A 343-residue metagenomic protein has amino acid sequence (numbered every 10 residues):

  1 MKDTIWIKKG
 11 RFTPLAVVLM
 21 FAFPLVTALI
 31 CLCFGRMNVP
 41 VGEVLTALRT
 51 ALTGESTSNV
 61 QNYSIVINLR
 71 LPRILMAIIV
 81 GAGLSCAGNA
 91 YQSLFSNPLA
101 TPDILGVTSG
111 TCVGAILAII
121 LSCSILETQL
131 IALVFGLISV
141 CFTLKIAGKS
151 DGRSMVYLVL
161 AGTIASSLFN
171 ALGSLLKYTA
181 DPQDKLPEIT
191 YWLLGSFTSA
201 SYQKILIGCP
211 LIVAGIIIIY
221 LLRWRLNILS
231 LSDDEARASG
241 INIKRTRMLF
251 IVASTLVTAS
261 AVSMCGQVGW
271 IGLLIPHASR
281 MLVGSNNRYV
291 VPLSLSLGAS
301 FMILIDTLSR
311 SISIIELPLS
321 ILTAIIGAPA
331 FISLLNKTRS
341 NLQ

Functional and structural regions predicted by a protein language model:
M1-Q343: Alpha-helical transmembrane segments in inner-membrane proteins
